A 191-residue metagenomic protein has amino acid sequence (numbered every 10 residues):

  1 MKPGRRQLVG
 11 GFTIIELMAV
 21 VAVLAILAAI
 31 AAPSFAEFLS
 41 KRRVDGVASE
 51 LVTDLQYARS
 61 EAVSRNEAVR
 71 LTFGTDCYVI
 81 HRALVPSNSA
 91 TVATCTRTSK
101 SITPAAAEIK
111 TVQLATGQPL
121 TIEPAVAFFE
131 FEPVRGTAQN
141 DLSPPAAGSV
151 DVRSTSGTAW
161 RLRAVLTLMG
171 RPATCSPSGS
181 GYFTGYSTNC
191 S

Functional and structural regions predicted by a protein language model:
K2-L8, A29-V52, S60, S64 (+1 more regions): N-terminal helix-rich module
L17-S34: Alpha-helical hydrophobic helix detector
